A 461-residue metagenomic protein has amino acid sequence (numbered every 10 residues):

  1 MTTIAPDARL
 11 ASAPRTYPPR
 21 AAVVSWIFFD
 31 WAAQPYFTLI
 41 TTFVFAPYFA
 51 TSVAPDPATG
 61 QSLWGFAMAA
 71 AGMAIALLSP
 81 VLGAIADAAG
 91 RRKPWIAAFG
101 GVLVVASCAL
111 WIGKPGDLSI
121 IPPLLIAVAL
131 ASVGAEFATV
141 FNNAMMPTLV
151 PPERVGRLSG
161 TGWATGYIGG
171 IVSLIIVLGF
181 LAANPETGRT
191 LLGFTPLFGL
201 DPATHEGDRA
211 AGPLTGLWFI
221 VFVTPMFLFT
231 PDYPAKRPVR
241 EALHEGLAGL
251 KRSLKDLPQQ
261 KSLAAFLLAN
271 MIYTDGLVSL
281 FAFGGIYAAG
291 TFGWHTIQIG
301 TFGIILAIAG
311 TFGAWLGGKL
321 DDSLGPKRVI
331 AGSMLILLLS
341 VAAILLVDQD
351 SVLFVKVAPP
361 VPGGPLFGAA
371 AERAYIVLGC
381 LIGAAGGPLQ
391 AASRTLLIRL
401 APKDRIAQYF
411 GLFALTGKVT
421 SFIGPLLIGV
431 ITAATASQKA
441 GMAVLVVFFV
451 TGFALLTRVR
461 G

Functional and structural regions predicted by a protein language model:
D7-V24, P231-L268, P362-L366: Juxtamembrane intracellular "pre-TM" segments in multi-pass secondary transporters
T38-Q61, A282-F302: Short amphipathic helix-loop junctions that connect adjacent transmembrane helices in Major Facilitator Superfamily/SLC
P57-A58, L181-L217, F367-A370, V430-F449: A membrane-interface helix-boundary motif in multi-pass transporters
W64-A84, L174, I304-L316: Central cavity-lining transmembrane alpha-helices of secondary-active solute carriers, predominantly the Major
L77-R91, F312-P326, V347, V352 (+1 more regions): Helix-to-loop junctions at the C-terminal end of transmembrane segments in multipass secondary transporters
A86-V102, D322-L337: Cytoplasmic membrane-interface "Motif A"-like loop-to-helix N-cap segments of 12-TM Major Facilitator Superfamily
A97-L118, L335-G368: C-terminal ends and interior cores of transmembrane alpha-helices in multi-pass membrane transporters/permeases
W111-I112, I220-F229, M442-G461: Multi-pass alpha-helical transporter architecture, strongest for 12-TM Major Facilitator/SLC carriers used
